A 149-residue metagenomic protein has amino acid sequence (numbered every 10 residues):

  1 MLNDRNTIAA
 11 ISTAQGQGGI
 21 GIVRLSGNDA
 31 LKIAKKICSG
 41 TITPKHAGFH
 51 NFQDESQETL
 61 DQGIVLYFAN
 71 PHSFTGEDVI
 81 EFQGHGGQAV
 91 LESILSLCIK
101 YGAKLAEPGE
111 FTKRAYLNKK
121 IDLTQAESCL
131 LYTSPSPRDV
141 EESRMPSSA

Functional and structural regions predicted by a protein language model:
M1-S134, R138: A glycine-rich (often HGG/GG-containing) alpha/beta subdomain
S136-D139, S143-A149: Positively charged, low-complexity/disordered segments
